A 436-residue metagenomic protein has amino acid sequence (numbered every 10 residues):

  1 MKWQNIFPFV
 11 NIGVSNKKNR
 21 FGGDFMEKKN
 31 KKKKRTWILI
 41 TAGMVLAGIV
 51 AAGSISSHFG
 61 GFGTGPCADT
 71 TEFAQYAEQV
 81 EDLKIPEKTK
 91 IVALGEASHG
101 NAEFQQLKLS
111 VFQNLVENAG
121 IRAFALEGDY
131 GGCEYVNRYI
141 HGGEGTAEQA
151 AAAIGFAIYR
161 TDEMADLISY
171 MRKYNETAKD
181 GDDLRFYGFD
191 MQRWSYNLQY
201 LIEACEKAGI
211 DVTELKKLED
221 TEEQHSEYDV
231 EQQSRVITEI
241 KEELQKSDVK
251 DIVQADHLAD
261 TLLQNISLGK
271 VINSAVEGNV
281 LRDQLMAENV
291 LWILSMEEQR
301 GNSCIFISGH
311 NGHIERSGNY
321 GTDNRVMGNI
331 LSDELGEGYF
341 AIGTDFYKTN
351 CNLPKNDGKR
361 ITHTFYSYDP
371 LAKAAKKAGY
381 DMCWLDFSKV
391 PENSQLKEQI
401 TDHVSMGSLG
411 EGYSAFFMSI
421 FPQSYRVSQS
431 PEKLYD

Functional and structural regions predicted by a protein language model:
Q4-F25: Short, Lys/Arg-enriched N-terminal segments with co-localized hydrophobic residues within the first ~10-30 amino acids
F7, I12-G13, L39-T41, V50: Residues marking helix boundaries in flexible regions
F21-G23, K34-I38, N175: Sequence-pattern detector for short linear motifs and compositional/periodic biases rather than a specific fold
K29-M44: N-terminal Sec-pathway targeting helices
L39, G43, A51-D436: Structured catalytic-domain cores with a bias toward divalent-metal coordination
A47: Extracellular cell-wall/glycan-interacting regions and their flexible linkers
